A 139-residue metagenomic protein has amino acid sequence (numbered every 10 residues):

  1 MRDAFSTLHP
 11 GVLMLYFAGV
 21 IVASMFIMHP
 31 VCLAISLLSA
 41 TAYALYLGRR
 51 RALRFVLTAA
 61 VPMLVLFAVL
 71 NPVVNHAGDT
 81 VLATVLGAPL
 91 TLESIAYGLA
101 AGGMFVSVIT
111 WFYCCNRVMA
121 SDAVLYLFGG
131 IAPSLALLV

Functional and structural regions predicted by a protein language model:
M1-L127: N-terminal transmembrane hairpin
Y126-V139: Membrane-proximal soluble regions of multi-pass membrane proteins
